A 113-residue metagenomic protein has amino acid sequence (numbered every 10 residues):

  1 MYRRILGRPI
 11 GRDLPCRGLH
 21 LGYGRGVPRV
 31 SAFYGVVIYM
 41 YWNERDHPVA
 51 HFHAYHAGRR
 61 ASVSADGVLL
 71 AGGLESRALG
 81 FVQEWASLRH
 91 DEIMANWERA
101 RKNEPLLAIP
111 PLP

Functional and structural regions predicted by a protein language model:
M1-R8: Extreme N-terminal basic, low-complexity initiation segments that serve as generic localization/processing leaders
G24, F33-Y39: Charge-dense, helix-prone N-terminal extensions
R29-F33, A54: Short acidic-hydrophobic surface loop/beta-edge motif
Y41-A78: A short, structured beta-strand/loop element
F81-P113: C-terminal structural segments of small proteins and small subunits
